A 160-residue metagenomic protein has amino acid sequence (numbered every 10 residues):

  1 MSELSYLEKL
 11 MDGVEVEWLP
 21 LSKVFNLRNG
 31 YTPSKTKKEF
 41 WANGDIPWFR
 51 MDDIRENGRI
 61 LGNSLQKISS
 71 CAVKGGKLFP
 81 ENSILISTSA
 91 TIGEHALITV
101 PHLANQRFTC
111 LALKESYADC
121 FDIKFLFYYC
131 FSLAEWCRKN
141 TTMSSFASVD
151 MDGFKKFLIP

Functional and structural regions predicted by a protein language model:
M1-E3, L103: Short acidic (Asp/Glu) and glycine-rich catalytic loops that position anionic groups and cofactors
L4-Y31, N57: Non-catalytic DNA-recognition/assembly elements of restriction-modification systems
V14, I159-P160: Proline/glycine-anchored alpha-helix kink/cap motifs
K23-I159: DNA target-recognition domains and sequence-specific DNA-contacting regions of bacterial/archaeal
